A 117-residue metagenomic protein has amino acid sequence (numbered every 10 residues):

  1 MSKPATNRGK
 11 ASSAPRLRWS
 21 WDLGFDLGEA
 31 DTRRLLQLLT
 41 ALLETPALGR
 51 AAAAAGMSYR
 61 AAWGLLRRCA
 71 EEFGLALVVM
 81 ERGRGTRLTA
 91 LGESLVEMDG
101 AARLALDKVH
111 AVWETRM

Functional and structural regions predicted by a protein language model:
S13-L27: Short, Lys/Arg-enriched N-terminal segment that forms or immediately precedes the first helix of a structured domain
G28-R33, A90-T115: Alpha-helical "hinge/linker" immediately C-terminal to small N-terminal DNA-binding modules
L38-L39: Short alpha-helical "packing" element that flanks the helix-turn-helix/winged-helix DNA-binding module
L42-A51: Short helix-boundary/capping micro-motifs
G56-M57: Central "turn" residue of the DNA-binding helix-turn-helix
L65: Residues within the DNA-recognition helix of helix-turn-helix
E71-R87: A short LG(V/I)-centered, amphipathic sequence patch enriched for acidic residue(s) preceding the LG motif
